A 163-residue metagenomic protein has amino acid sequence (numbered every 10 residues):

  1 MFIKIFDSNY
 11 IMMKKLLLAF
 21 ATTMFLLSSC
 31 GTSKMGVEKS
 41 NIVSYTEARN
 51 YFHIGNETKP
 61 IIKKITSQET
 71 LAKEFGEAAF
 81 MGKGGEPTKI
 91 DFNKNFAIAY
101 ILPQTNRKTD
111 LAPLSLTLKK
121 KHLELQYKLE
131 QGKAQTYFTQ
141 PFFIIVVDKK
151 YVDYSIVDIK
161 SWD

Functional and structural regions predicted by a protein language model:
M1-V37: Bacterial Sec-dependent N-terminal signal peptides
C30-D163: Exposed, flexible binding/inhibitory loops of compact, secreted disulfide-stabilized domains
